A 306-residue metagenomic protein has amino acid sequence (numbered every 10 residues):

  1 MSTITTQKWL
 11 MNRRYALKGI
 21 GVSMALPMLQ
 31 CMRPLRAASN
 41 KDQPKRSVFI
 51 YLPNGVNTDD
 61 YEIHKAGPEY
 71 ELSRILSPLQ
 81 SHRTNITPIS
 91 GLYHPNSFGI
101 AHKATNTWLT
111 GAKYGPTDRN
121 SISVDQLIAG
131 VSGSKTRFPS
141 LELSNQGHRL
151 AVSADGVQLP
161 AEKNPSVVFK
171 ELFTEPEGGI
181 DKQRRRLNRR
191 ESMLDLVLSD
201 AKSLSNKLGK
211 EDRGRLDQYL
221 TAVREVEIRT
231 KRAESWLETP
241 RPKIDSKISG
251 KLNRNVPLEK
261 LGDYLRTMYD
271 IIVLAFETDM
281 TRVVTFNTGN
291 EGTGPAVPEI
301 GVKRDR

Functional and structural regions predicted by a protein language model:
M1-R306: Ligand-binding pockets and gating/stacking loops
